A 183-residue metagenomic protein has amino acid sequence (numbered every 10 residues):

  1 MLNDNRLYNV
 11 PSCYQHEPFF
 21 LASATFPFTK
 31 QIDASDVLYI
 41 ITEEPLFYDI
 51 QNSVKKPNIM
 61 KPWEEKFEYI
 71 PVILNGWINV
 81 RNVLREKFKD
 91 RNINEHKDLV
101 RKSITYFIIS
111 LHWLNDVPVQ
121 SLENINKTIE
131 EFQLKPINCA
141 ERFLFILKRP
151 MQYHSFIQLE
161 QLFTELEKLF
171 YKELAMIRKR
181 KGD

Functional and structural regions predicted by a protein language model:
M1-R85: Conserved NTP/Mg2+-binding pocket subregion across the NTase superfamily
N75-E86, T105-I109, E141, K168: Generic structural signal for well-ordered, non-membrane alpha-helices
N82, K89, I108-V119, K148 (+2 more regions): Charged/polar positions within long, soluble alpha-helices
F88-E95, H154: Short helix-adjacent coil turns
N94-K102, E160: Short, charged, amphipathic alpha-helical segments
L99-H112, T128: Small-residue-rich helix-loop
L114-F143: Short, charged amphipathic alpha-helical segments flanked by flexible coils
F132, P136-D183: Charged, long alpha-helical assembly modules
